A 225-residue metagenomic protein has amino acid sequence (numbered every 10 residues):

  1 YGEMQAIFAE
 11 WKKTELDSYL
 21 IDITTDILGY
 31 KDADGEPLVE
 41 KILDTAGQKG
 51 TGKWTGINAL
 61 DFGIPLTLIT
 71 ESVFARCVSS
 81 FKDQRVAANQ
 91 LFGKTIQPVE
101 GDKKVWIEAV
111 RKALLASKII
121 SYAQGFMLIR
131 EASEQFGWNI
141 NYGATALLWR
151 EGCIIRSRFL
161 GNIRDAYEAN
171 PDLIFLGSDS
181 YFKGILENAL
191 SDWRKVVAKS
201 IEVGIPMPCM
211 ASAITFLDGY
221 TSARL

Functional and structural regions predicted by a protein language model:
Y1-L225: NAD(P)-dependent dehydrogenase/reductase Rossmann-like domain
